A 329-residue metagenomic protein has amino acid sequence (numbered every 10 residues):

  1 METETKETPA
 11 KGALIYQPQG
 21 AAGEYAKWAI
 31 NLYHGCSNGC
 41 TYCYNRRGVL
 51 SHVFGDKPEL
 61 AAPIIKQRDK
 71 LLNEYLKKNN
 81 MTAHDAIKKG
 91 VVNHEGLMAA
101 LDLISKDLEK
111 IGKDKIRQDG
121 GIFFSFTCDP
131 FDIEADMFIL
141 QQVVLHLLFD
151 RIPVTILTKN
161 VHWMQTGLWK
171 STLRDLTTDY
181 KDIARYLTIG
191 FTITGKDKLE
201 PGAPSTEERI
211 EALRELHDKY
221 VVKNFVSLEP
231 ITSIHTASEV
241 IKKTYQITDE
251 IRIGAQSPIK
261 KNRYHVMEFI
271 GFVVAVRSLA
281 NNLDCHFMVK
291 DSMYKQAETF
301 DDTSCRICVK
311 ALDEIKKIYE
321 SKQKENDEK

Functional and structural regions predicted by a protein language model:
M1-A99, L103-K106, K110-G121: N-terminal [4Fe-4S]-dependent radical SAM core
E2-P18, E211, E215-V221, T232-K329: Auxiliary Fe-S-binding modules of radical SAM enzymes
R47, V53, L60, I139-Q141 (+2 more regions): General N-terminal targeting signals
G48, H52-G55, D136, S238 (+2 more regions): Short linear functional motifs in flexible/disordered or boundary regions
P58, A62-I65, W169-K170, S238-V240 (+1 more regions): Charge-rich, low-complexity amphipathic helices in intrinsically disordered tails/linkers adjacent to domains
R68, L72, K78-N79, H84 (+4 more regions): Intrinsic-disorder/low-complexity regions
V92-A280: Conserved AdoMet/S-adenosylmethionine-binding subsite of the radical SAM
